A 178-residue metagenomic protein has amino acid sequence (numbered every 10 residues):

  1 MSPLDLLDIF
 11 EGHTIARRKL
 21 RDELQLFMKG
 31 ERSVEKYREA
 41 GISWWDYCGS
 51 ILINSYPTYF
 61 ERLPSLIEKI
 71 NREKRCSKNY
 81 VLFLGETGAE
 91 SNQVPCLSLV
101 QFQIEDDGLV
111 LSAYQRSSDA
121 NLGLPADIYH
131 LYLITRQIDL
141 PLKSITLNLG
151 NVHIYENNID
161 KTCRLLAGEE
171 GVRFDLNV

Functional and structural regions predicted by a protein language model:
M1-V178: Terminal, non-catalytic protein-protein interaction segments that mediate quaternary/complex assembly
